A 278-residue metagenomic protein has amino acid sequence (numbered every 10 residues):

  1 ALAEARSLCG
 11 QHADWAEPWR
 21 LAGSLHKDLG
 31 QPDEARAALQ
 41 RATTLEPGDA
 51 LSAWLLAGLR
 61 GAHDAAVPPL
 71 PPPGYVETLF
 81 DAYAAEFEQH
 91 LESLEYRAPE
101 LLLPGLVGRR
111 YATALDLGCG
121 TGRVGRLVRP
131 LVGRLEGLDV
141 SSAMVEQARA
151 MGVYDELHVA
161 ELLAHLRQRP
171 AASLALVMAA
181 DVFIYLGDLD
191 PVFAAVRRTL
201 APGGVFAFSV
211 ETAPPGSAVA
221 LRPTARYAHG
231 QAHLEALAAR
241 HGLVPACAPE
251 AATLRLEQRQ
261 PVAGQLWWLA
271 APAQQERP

Functional and structural regions predicted by a protein language model:
E88-P104: Conserved SAM-binding loop and adjacent beta-strand
L115, G120-L166: Class I SAM-dependent methyltransferase SAM/SAH-binding core
R167-V177: A short acidic, Gly/Pro-enriched loop at the edge of an enzyme's catalytic core that lines a small-molecule cofactor
A175-L189: A short SAM/SAH-binding and catalytic strip from SAM-dependent methyltransferases
D190-P202: A short glycine-rich, Lys/Arg-flanked "PGG" loop and its adjoining helix->strand segment in the class I
G203-E211: Conserved beta-strand signature within the Rossmann-like core of class I S-adenosyl-L-methionine
A218-H233: Acceptor-substrate binding/catalytic loop of class I
